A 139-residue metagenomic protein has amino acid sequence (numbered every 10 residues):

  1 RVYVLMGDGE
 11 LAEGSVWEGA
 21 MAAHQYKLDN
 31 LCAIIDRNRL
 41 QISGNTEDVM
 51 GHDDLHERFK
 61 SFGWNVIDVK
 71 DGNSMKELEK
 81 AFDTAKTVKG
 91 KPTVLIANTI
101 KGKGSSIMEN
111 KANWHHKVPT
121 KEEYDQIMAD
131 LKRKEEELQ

Functional and structural regions predicted by a protein language model:
R1-Q139: Glycine-rich ThDP/TPP pyrophosphate-binding loop and its adjacent helix/strand module within ThDP-dependent enzymes
